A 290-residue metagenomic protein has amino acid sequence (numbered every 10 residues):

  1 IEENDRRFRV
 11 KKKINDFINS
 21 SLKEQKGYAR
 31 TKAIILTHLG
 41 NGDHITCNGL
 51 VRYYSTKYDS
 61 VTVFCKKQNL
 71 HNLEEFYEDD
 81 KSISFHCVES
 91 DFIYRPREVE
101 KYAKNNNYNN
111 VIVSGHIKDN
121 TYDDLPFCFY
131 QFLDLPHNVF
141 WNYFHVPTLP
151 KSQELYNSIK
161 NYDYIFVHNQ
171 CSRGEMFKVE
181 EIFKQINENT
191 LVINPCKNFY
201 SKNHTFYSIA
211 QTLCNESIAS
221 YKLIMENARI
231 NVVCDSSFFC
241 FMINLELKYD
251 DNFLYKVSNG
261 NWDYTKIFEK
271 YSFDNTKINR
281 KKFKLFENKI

Functional and structural regions predicted by a protein language model:
I1-R30: Anionic, Ser/Thr-rich low-complexity intrinsically disordered regions
T31-I290: Catalytic machinery of carbohydrate-active enzymes, primarily nucleotide-sugar-dependent glycosyltransferases
